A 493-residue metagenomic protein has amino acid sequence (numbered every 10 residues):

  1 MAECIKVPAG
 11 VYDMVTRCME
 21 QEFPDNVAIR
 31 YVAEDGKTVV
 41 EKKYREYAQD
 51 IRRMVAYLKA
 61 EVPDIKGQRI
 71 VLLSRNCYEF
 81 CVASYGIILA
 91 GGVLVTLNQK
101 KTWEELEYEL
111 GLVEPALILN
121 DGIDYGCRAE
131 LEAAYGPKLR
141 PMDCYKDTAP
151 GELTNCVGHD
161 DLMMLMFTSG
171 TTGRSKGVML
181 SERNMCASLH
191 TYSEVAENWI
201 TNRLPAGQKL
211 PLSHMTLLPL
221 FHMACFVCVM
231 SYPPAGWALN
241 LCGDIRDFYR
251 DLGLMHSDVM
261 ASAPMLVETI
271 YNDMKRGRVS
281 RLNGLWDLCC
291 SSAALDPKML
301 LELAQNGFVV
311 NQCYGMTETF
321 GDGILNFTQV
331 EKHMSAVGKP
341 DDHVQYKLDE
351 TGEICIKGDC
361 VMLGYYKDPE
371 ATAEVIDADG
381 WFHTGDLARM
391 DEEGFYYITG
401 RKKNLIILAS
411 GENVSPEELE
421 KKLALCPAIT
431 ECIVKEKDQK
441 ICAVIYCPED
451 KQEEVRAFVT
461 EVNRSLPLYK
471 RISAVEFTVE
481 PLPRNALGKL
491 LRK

Functional and structural regions predicted by a protein language model:
M1-E61, K66, Y85, G111: N-lobe entry segment of adenylate-forming
P24-V27, P150-F167, G173-R174, R203-S213: Conserved pre-ATP/AMP-binding loop-to-beta segment of ANL
E41-R45, M163-H190: Conserved AMP-binding A3 loop
V55-K101: Conserved AMP-binding/adenylate-forming
C186-S213, L220-G284: Conserved AMP-binding/adenylation subdomain of ANL enzymes
L252, D258-S262, I270-K332, Q345: Gly/Ser/Thr-rich phosphate-binding loop
K339-D342, D349-V375, F395, E412-V414: Conserved ATP/PPi-binding loop(s) of AMP-dependent carboxylate-activating enzymes
G358, L363-G364, L387-K470: AMP-binding/adenylate-forming catalytic core of the ANL superfamily
